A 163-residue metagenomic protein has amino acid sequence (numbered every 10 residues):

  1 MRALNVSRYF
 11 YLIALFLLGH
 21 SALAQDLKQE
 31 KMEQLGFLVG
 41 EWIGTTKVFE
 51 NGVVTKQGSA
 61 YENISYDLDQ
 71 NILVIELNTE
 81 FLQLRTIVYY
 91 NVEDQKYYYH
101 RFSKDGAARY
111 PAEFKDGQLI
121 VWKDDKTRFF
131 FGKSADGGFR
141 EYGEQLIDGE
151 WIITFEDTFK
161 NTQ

Functional and structural regions predicted by a protein language model:
M1-D26: Bacterial Sec-dependent N-terminal signal peptides
L27-I43: N-terminal helix-cap/turn-to-beta initiation motif at the start of protein domains
L27-Q29, T45-F130: Central antiparallel beta-sheet cores of small beta-barrel/beta-sandwich binding domains
G40-W42, D94-Q95, G137: A short, compositionally biased
A60, L82, G137-R140, I153: Asp-box/BNR beta-propeller blade signature and adjacent active/binding-site loops in extracellular glycan-interacting
A135-D148: Low-complexity, intrinsically disordered Gly/Pro/Thr-rich segments
Q145-Q163: Edge beta-strand at a domain terminus
